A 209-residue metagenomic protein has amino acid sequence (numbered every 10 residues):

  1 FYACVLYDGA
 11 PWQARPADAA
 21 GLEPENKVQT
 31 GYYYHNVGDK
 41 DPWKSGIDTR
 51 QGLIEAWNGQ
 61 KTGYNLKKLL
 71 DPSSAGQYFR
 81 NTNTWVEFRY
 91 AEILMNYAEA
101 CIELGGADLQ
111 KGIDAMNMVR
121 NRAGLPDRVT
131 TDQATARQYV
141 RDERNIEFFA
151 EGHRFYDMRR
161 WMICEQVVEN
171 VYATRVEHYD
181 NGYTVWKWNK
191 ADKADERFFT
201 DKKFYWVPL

Functional and structural regions predicted by a protein language model:
F1, L69, L125-R128, M158: Short clusters of hydrophobic/aromatic residues that line enzyme substrate/ligand-binding pockets
F1-L6, W85-V119, R137-E151: Extended, hydrophobic/aromatic-rich amphipathic alpha-helical segments that build helical scaffolds
Y2, L22-Y33, D108-G112, V185-K203: Glycine-rich, flexible loop segments associated with nucleotide phosphate handling
Y2-R89: Flexible, polar/acidic helix-loop-strand segments at domain edges
Y7-Q13, L125, I146, C164: Short loop/turn segments at secondary-structure transitions that flank enzyme active sites
E55, Q77-R80, T84-E87, R120 (+1 more regions): Long, intrinsically disordered, low-complexity segments
Q60-Y64, K111, N121-G124, N145: Charged alpha-helical initiation segments
